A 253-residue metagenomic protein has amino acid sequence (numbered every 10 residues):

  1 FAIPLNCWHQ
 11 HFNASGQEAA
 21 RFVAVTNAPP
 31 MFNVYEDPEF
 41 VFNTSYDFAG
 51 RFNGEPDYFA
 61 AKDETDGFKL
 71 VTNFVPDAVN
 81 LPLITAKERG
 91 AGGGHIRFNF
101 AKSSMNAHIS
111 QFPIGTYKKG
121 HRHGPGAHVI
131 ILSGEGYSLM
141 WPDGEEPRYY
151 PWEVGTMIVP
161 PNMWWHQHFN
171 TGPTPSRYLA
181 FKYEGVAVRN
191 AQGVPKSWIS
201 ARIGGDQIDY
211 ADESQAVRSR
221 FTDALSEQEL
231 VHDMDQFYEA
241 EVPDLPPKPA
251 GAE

Functional and structural regions predicted by a protein language model:
F1, C7, R122, G126-V154 (+1 more regions): A short beta-strand-loop-beta hairpin characteristic of the jelly-roll/cupin
F1-S15, V25-A28, Y150-G172, F181-E184: Conserved metal-binding segment of the jelly-roll/cupin
N13-Q17, P30, F98-K102, G115-V129 (+2 more regions): Short, low-complexity cationic-aromatic patches
E18-F48, H166, N170-A224: A contiguous, mid-protein "functional segment" used to position or interact with cofactors/ions or partner subunits
V23, H108-S110, V129, L179: Conserved hydrophobic/aromatic positions in well-ordered beta-strands
D37-H108, Y210-E253: A short, N-terminal "cap"/entry segment at the start of jelly-roll beta-barrel domains of the cupin/DSBH fold
A91-G93, H108-H123, L139, W164: Conserved short histidine dyad/triad with adjacent acidic residue
H95-I96, N106-H108, H128, E145 (+1 more regions): Intrinsic, low-complexity N-terminal interaction/targeting segments
